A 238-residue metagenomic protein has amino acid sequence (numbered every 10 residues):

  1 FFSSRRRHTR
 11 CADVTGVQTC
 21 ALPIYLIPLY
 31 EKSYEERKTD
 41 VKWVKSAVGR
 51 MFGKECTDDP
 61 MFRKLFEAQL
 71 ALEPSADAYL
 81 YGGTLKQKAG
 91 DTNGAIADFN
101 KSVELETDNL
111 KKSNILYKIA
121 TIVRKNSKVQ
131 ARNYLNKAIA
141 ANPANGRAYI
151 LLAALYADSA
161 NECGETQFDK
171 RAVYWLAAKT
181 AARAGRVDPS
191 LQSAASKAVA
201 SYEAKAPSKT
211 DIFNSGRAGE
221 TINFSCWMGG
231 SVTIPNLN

Functional and structural regions predicted by a protein language model:
F1-G16, C20: Single conserved hydrophobic/aromatic residue that forms the stacking wall/gate of nucleotide- or nucleobase-binding
R6, N136-A140, D169-S193, A200: TPR/TPR-like (Sel1-like) alpha-helical repeat modules
R37, L72-E73, E106-N109, N142 (+1 more regions): A structural motif in tetratricopeptide-repeat
D40-V41, S75, N109-K112, N145 (+1 more regions): Residue-level recognition of tetratricopeptide repeat
V44-K45, Y79, L116, Y149 (+1 more regions): TPR repeat positional signature
F52-C56, G90, L110, A120-K128 (+4 more regions): Short coil/turn linking the two alpha-helices of tandem helical-hairpin repeats
R183-N238: Terminal, low-structured helical/coil segments at or just beyond the last alpha-helical repeat
